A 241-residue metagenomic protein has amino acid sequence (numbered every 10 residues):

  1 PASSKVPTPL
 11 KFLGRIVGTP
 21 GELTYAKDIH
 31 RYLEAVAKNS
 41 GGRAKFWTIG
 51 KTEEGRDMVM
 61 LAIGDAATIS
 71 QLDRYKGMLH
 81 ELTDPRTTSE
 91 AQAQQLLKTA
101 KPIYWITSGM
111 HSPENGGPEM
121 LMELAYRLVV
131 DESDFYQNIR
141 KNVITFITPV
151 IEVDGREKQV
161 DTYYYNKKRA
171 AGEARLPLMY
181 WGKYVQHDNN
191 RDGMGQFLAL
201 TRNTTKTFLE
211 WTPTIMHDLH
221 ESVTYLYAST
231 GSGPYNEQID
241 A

Functional and structural regions predicted by a protein language model:
P1, K5-V6, G50-T52, V59-D65 (+6 more regions): Surface-exposed loop and adjacent secondary-structure segments within mature catalytic domains
S3-G21, I106-S108: Acidic/histidine-rich, surface-exposed loop or edge segments in extracytoplasmic proteins
G21-L23, P118-E119: Glycine- and acidic-residue-enriched helix-capping/strand-helix junction motifs
L23, K27, G195-A199: Conserved phosphate-coordination/catalytic loops
A26-A67, D73: A non-catalytic alpha/beta surface segment that caps or lines the substrate-entry region of metallo-dependent hydrolase
E34, K38-G41, A125-S133, M194 (+1 more regions): Sec-exported extracytoplasmic/periplasmic mature domains
M110-S112: A generic structural motif
